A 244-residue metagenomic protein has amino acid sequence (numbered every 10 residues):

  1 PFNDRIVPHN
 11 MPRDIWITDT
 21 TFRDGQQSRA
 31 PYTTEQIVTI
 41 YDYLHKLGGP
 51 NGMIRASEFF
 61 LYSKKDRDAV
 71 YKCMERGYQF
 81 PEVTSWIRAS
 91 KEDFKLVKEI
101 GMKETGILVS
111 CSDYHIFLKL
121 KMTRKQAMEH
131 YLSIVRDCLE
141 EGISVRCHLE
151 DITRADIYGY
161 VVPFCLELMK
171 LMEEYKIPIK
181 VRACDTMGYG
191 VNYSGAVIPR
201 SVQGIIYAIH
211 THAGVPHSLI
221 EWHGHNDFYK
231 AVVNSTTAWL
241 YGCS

Functional and structural regions predicted by a protein language model:
P1-I6: Intrinsic disorder at enzyme termini
V7, P12-I17, R29-M53, K72 (+4 more regions): Alpha/beta enzyme core
D19-Q27: Generic N-terminal amphipathic, Lys/Arg-enriched alpha-helix
Q27, A56-F60: Metallocofactor- and cofactor-centric catalytic cores in central/energy metabolism, strongly enriched
F60, W86, H148-E150, C184 (+1 more regions): Structural motif
L61-W86, S90-L96: N-terminal active-site wall of soluble small-molecule enzyme domains
Y78-T84, G142-S144, G214-N226: Short beta-strand/loop segments at the ligand-binding rim of alpha/beta enzyme cores
F228-V233: Short glycine/serine/threonine-rich phosphate/pyrophosphate-binding segments that cradle anionic phosphate groups
